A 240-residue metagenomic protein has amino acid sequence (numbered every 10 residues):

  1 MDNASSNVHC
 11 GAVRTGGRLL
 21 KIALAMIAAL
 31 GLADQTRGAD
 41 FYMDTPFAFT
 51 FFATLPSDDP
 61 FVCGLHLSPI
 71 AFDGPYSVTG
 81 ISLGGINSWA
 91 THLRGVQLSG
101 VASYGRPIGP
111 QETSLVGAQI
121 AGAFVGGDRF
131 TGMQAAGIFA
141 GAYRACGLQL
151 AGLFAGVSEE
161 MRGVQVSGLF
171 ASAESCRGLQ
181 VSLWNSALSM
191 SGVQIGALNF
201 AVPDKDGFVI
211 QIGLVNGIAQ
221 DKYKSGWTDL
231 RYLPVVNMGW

Functional and structural regions predicted by a protein language model:
M1-G16: N-terminal secretory signal peptides that target proteins for export/translocation
N3-S6, A23, F41: Short, basic/polar N-terminal leader/transit segment immediately after the initiator methionine
A4-V8, R37, E159: Compositionally biased regions
R18-A25: Sec-dependent signal peptide recognition, specifically the positively charged N-region followed immediately by
A25-M26, T36: Cleavable N-terminal signal peptides
L32-G38: Sec/Tat signal peptide C-region and signal peptidase I cleavage site
G38-W240: Surface-exposed, glycine- and small/polar-enriched segments that build interaction surfaces at terminal
